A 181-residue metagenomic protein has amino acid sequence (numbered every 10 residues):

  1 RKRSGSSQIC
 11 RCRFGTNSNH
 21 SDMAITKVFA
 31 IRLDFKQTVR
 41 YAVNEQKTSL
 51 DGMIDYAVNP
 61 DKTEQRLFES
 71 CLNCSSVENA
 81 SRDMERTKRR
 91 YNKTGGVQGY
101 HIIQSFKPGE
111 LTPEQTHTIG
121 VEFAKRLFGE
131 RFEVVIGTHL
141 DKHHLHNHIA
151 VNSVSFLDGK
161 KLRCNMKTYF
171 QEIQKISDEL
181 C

Functional and structural regions predicted by a protein language model:
K2-C181: N-terminal nicking endonuclease/strand-transfer module with a His-rich metal-binding environment and a catalytic Tyr
